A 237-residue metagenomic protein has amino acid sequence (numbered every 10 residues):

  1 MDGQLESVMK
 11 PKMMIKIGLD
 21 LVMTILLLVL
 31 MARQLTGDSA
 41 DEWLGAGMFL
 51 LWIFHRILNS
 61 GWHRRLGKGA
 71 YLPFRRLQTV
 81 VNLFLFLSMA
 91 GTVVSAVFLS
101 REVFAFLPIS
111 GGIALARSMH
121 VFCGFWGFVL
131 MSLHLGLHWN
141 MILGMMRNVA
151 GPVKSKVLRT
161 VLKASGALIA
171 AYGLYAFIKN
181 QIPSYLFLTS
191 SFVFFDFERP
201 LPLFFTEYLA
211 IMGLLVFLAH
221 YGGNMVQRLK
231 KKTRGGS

Functional and structural regions predicted by a protein language model:
D2-S237: Membrane-embedded alpha-helical bundles that constitute the cytochrome b-like, heme-associated redox core of multi-pass
